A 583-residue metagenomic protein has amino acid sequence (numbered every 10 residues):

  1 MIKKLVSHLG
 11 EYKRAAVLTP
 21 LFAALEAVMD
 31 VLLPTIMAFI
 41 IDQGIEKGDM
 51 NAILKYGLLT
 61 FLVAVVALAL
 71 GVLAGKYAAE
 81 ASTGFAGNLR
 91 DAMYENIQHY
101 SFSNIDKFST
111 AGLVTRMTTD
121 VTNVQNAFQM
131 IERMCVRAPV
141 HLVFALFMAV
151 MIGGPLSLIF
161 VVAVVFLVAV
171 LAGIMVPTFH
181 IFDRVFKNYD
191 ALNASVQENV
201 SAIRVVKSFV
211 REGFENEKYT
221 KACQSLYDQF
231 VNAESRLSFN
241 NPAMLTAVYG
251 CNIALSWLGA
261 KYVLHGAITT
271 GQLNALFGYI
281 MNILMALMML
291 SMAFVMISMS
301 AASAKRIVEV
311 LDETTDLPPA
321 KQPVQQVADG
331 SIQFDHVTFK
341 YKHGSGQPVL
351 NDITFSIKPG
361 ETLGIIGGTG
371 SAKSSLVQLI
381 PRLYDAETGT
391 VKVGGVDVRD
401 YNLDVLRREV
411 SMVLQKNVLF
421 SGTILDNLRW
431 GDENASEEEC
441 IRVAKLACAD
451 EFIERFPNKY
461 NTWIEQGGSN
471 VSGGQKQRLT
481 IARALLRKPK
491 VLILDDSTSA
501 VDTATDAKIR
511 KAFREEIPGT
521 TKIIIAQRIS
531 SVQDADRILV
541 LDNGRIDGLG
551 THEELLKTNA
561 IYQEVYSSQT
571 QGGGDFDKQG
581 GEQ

Functional and structural regions predicted by a protein language model:
M1-E11, L113: A short amphipathic helical element positioned immediately N-terminal to and/or at the very start of a transmembrane
G10, A16-L73, Y77, V150-P155 (+1 more regions): Transmembrane helix-loop-helix hairpins at lipid-water interfaces of multipass membrane proteins, especially the type-1
E11-R14, H99-S103, T119-E132, V136-V140 (+5 more regions): An intracellular "coupling" helix at the cytosolic face of ABC transporter transmembrane type-1 domains
L21, L25, M29-L33, L58 (+6 more regions): Hydrophobic alpha-helical transmembrane segments of ABC transporter permease domains
L21-F22, M29-D42, V63-T110, V114 (+12 more regions): Juxtamembrane helix-loop junctions of ABC transporter transmembrane domains
K47-G48, T83, D91-T115, T119-V121 (+5 more regions): Short intracellular "coupling" helices and adjacent cytoplasmic loop segments at the cytosolic face of multi-pass
D49-I53, F144, M148-V165, V176 (+2 more regions): Helix-loop-helix
Q325-Q583: ABC-type nucleotide-binding domain
